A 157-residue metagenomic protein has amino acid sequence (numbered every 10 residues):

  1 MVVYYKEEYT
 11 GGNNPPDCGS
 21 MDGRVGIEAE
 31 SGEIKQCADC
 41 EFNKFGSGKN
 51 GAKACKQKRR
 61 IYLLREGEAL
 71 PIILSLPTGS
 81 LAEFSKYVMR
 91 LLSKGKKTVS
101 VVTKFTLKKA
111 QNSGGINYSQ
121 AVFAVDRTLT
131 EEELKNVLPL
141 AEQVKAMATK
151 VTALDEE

Functional and structural regions predicted by a protein language model:
M1-G67, Y118: OB-fold ssDNA-binding interfaces and closely related basic DNA-contact patches used across DNA replication/repair
V2-Y5, S113-E157: Long, highly charged low-complexity segments enriched in Glu/Asp and Lys/Arg with interspersed Ser/Thr
P15-P16, P71, P77, P139: Proline-rich intrinsically disordered, low-complexity coils
F42-G51, L81, R127-L134: Short, structured coil/loop segments at alpha-helix boundaries
A52-D126: Extended serine/threonine-enriched, polar tracts that run as long, contiguous segments within proteins
